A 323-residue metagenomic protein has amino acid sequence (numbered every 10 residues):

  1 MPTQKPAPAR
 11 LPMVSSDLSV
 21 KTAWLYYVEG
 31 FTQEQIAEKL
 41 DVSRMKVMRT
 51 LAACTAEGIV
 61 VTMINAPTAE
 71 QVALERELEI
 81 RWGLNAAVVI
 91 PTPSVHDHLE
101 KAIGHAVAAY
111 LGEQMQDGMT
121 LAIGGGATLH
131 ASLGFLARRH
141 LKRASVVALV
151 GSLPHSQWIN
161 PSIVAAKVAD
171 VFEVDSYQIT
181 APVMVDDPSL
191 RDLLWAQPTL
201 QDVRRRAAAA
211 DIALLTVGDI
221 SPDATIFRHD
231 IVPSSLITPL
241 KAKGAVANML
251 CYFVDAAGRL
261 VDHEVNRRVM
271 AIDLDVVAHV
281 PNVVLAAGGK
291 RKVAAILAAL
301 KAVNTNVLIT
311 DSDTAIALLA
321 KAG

Functional and structural regions predicted by a protein language model:
P2-A23, Y27-D41, K46-A52, G58-N65 (+1 more regions): Conserved phosphate- and dinucleotide-binding cores of soluble alpha/beta proteins, encompassing both enzyme active
T3, R10-V14, R49-T120, G134-R143 (+1 more regions): HTH-adjacent hinge/linker in prokaryotic transcriptional regulators
S19, D97-A108, H130, L200 (+2 more regions): Short, well-ordered alpha-helical scaffold segments within catalytic/effector domains
A86, A144-V146, P281-L285: Hydrophobic beta-strand segments of well-ordered beta-sheets in folded domains
T120-G126: Short glycine-rich phosphate-binding loop at a beta-alpha junction
I123, V146-A148, Q178, L285: Structural beta-sheet core signal
A127-T128, K290: Residue-level detector of alpha-helix initiation sites
T128-K142, T225-S234: Short Gly/Thr/Asp-enriched flexible loops that form oxyanion-binding sites at enzyme active sites
